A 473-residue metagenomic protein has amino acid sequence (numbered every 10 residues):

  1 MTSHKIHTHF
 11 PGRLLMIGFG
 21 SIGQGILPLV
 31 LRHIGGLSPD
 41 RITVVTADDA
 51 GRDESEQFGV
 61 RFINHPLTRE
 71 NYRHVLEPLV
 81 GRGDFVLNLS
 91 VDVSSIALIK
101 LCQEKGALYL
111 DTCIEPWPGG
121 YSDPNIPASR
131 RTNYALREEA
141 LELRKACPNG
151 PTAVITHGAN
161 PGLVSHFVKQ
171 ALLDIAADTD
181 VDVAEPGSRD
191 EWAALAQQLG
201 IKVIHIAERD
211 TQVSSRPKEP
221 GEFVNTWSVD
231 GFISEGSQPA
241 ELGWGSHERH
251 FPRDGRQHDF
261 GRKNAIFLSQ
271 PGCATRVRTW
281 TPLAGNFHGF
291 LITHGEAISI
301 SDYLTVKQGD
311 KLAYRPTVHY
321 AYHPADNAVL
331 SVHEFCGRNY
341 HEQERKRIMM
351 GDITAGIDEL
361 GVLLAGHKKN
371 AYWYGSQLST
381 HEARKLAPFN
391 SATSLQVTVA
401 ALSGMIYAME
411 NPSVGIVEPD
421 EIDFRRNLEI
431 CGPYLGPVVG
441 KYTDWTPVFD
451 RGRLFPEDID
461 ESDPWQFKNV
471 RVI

Functional and structural regions predicted by a protein language model:
M1-P11: A short, basic/flexible loop-to-alpha-helix module at the beginning of a structural domain
L14-G20: Conserved N-terminal Rossmann-fold NAD(P)-binding element of oxidoreductases
I22-G25: Hydrophobic/small residue at the entry helix of a nucleotide-binding pocket
L37-E56: NAD(P)-binding Rossmann-fold cofactor-contacting core
L67-V80: Conserved Rossmann-fold cofactor-binding substructure of NAD(P)-dependent oxidoreductases
V93-E104, T112-G150: Rossmann-fold NAD(P)-binding glycine/threonine-rich loop
P127-G200, A400-Y407: Adenosine-phosphate binding glycine-rich loop
D174-I473: C-terminal catalytic/substrate-binding lobe primarily of soluble NAD(P)-dependent oxidoreductases
